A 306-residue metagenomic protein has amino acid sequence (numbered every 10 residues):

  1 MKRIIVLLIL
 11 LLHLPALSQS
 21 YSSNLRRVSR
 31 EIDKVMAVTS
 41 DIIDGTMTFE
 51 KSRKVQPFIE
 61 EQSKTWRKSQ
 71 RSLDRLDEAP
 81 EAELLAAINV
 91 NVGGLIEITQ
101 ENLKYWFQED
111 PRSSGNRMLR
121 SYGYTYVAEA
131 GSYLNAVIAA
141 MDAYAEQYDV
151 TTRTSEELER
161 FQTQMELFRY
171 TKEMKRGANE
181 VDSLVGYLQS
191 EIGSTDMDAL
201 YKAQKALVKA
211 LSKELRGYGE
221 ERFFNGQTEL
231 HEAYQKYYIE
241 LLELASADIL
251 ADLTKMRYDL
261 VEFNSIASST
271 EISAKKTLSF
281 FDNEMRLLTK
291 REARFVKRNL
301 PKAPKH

Functional and structural regions predicted by a protein language model:
M1-I4, Q19: Positively charged n-region of N-terminal signal peptides that target proteins for export
I4, N91-K104, A245: Long, hydrophobic/aromatic-enriched structural stretches that serve as scaffold segments
I4-L14: Sec-dependent N-terminal signal peptides
S20-Q56, Y105-Y201, D248-H306: C-terminal amphipathic alpha-helix
D41-D77, M197-E214: N-terminal, post-signal-peptide region of Sec/Tat-exported proteins
I59-W66, N89-V92, Q204-L207, L211 (+3 more regions): Short amphipathic alpha-helical coiled-coil/interface segments
T65-V92, N102-N116, K213-K236, L250-T254: Short, solvent-exposed, charged loop/turn and helix-capping segments that join or cap alpha-helices on peripheral
L241: Active-site/pore-lining binding-face segments in mid-to-C-terminal subdomains
